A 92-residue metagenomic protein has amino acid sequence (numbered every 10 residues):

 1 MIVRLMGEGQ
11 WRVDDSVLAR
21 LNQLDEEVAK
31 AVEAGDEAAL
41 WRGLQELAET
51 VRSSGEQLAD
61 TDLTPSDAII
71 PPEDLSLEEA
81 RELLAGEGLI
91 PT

Functional and structural regions predicted by a protein language model:
M1-V3, S53, E73-D74, E79: Homeobox/homeodomain signature
M1-V32, E37-A48: Amphipathic alpha-helical packing elements
E26, E33, E49-E56, A85 (+1 more regions): Generic surface-pattern signal
W41-A68: A contiguous, mid-protein "functional segment" used to position or interact with cofactors/ions or partner subunits
A59-T92: Charged low-complexity stretches with an acidic bias
